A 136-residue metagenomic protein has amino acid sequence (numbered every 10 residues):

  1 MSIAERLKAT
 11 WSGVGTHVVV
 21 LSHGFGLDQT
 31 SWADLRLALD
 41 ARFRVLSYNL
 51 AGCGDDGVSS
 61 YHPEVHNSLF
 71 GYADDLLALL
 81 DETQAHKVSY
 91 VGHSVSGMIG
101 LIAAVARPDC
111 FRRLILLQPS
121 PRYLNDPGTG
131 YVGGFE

Functional and structural regions predicted by a protein language model:
M1-S22, D40-R44, G57, D81-H86: Alpha/beta-hydrolase fold catalytic core
G24-L27, S94: Active-site glycine-rich loops that stabilize anionic/oxyanionic intermediates across multiple enzyme folds
L27-D28, L35, C53-D56, R122: Active-site loop signature of alpha/beta-hydrolase-fold enzymes
S31-V45: Short amphipathic alpha-helix adjacent to the substrate-entry channel of hydrolases
L37, L46-V91: Active-site loop/oxyanion-hole signature of alpha/beta-hydrolase fold enzymes
G92, S96, G100: Gly/Ala-rich beta-loop-alpha elbow adjacent to hydrolase catalytic centers
L101, V105-A106, F111-E136: Flexible "cap/lid" loop of the alpha/beta hydrolase fold
